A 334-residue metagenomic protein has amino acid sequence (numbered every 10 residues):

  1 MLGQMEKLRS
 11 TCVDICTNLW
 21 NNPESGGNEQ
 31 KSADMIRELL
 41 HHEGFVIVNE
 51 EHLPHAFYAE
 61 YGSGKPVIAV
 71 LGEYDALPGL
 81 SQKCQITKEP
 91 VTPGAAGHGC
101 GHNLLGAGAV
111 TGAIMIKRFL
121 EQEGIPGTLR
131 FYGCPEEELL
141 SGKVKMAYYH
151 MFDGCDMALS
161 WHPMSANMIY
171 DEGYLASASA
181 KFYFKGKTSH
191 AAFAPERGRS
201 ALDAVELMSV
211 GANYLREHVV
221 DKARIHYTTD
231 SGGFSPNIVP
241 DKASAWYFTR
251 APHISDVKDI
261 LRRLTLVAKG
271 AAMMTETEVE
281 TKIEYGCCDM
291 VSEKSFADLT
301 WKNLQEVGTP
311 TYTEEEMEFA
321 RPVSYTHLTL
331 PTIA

Functional and structural regions predicted by a protein language model:
L2-H98, N103, A107-G127: Acidic/His- and Gly-rich active-site-bordering loop/insert found across diverse amide/peptide-bond hydrolases
L19, V70, H102, M146 (+3 more regions): Divalent metal-coordination and catalytic microenvironments
E24-S25, Y132-E136, E284-D289: Conserved short loop/turn motifs at secondary-structure junctions
G64-I68, T92-G94, G124-L129, D153-M157 (+2 more regions): Short coil/turn connectors at secondary-structure junctions
A69, R130-Y132, H226, E280: A structural signal for isolated positions on well-ordered beta-strands in alpha/beta enzyme cores
L104-Y174: Acidic/histidine-rich catalytic neighborhood of metal-dependent amide-processing enzymes
G154-P310, H327: Midchain, well-structured core segments that form catalytic/ion-binding scaffolds
T326-T332: Conserved small/polar residues in nucleotide/adenosyl-binding loops
